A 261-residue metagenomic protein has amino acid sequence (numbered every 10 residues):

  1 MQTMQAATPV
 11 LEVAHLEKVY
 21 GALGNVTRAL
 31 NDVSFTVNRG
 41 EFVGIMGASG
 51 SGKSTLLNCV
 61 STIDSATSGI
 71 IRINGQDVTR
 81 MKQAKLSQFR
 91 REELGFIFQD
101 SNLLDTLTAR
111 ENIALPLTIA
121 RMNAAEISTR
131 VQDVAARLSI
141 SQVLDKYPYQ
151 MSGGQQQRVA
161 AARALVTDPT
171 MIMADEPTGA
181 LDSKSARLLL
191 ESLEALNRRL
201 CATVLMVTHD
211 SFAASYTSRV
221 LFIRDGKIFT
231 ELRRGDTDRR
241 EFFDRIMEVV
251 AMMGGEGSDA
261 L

Functional and structural regions predicted by a protein language model:
M1-Q5: Pre-NBD coupling/linker segments of ABC/ABC-like ATPases
A7, V26-N31, E241-V250: Glycine-rich, flexible loop segments associated with nucleotide phosphate handling
P9-I223: ABC family nucleotide-binding domain
K227-M252: Conserved beta-strand-loop-alpha-helix hinge in the C-terminal portion of ABC ATPase nucleotide-binding domains
